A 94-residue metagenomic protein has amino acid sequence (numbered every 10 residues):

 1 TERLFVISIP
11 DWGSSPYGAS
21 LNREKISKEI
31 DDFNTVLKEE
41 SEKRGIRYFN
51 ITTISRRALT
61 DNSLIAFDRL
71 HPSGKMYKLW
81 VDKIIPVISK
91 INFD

Functional and structural regions predicted by a protein language model:
T1-R3, I46: A short helix->loop->beta-strand "cap" motif at the edges of active sites that frequently abuts
I7-S8: Alpha/beta-hydrolase-fold catalytic nucleophile elbow
D11-D94: Catalytic His-Asp segment of secreted/periplasmic serine-dependent ester chemistry enzymes
